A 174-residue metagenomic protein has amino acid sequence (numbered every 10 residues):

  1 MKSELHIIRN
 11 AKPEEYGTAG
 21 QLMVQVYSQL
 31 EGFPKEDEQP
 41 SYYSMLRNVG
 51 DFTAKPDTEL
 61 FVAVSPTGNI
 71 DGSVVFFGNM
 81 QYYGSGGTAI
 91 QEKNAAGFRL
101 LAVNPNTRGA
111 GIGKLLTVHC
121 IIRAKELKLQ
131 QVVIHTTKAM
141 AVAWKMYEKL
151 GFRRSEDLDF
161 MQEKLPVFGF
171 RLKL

Functional and structural regions predicted by a protein language model:
E4-I7: Extreme N-terminal starter segment of soluble prokaryotic enzymes
N10-G17, Q21-L100, N104, T117-H119 (+2 more regions): Acetyl-CoA-dependent GNAT
K12, Q25-Q29, E92-K93, Q130-V133 (+1 more regions): C-terminal "cap" of GNAT-fold acetyltransferases
Q29, G109, I122-E126, R153: Conserved amphipathic alpha-helical interaction elements at protein-protein interfaces in regulatory, energy-coupling
M80, T107, K138: Flexible, active-site-proximal loop/turn residues at the rims of small-molecule/cofactor binding pockets and catalytic
V103, G109-I122, K149: Conserved acetyl-CoA-binding loop-helix of GNAT-fold acetyltransferases
T117, A124-H135: Conserved GNAT acetyl-CoA-binding A-motif
